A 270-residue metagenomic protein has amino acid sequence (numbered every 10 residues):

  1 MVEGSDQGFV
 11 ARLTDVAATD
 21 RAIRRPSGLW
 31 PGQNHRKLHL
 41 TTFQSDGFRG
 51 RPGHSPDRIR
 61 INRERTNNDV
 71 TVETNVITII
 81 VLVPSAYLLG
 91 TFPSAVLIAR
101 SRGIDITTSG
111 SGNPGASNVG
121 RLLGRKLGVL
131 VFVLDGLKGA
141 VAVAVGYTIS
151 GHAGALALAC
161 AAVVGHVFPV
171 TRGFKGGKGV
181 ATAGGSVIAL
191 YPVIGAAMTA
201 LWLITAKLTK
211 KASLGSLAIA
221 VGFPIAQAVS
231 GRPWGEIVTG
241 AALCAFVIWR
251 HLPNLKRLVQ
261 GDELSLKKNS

Functional and structural regions predicted by a protein language model:
M1-F48, H54-R60: Generic low-complexity, intrinsically disordered segments
I77-S101: N-terminal signal-anchor transmembrane alpha helix
T78, L82, K126-T171, L190 (+2 more regions): Nucleotide and nucleotide-moiety/phosphate-recognizing core
V96-G128, L252-S270: Cytosolic, membrane-interface loops and tails of multi-pass inner-membrane proteins
D105-A116, T171-G184, K211-A218: Short, non-helical or kinked segments that cap or interrupt transmembrane helices
G120-G124, G146-S150, G165, V180-T209 (+1 more regions): Interfacial segments of multi-pass membrane proteins
F132-V143, V180, G195-A200, S216-G222 (+1 more regions): Core segments of transmembrane alpha-helices that mediate helix-helix packing or line hydrophobic substrate/ligand
A212-I219, R232-L243: Loop-to-transmembrane alpha-helix initiation sites
